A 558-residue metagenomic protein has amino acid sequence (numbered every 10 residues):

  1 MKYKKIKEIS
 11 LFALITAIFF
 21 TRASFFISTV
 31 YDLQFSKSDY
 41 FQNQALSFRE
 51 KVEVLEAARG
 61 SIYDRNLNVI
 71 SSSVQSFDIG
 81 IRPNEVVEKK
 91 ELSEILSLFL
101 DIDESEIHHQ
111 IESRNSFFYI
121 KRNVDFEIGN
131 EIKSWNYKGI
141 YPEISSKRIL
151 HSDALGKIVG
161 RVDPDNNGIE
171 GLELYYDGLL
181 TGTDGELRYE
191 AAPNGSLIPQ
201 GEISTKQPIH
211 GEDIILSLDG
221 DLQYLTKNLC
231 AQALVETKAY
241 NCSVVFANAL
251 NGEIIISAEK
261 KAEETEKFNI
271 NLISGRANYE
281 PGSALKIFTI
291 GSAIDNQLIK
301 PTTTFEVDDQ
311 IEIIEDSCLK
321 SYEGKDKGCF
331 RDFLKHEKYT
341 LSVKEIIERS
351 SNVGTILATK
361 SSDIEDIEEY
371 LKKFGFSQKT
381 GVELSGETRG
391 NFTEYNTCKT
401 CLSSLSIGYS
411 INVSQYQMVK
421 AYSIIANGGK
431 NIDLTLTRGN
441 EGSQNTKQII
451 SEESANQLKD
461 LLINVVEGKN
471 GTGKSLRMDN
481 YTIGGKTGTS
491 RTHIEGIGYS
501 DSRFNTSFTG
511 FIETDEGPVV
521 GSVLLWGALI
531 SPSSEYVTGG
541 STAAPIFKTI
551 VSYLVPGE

Functional and structural regions predicted by a protein language model:
M1-N269, L298, E365-G375, I497 (+1 more regions): Periplasmic/cell-envelope proteins involved in peptidoglycan metabolism and beta-lactam response
V69-S71, A192-L197, G201-E202, C242-G282 (+3 more regions): Beta-lactam-recognizing serine transpeptidase/beta-lactamase-like catalytic domain environment
